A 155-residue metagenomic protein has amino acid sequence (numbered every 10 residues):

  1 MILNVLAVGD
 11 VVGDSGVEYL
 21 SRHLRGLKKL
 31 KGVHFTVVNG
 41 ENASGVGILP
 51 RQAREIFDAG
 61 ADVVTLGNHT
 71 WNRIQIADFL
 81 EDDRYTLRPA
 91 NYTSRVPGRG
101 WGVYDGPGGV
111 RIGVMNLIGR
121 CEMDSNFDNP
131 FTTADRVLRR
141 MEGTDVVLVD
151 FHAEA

Functional and structural regions predicted by a protein language model:
M1-A155: Acidic, metal/ion-coordinating pockets
